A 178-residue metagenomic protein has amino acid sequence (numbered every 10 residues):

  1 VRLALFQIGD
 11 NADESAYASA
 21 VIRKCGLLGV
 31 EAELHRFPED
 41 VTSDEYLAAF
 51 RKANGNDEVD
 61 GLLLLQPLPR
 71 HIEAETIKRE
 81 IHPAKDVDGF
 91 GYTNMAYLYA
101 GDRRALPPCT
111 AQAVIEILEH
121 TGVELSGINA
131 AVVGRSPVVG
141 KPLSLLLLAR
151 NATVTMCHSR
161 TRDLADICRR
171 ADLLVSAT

Functional and structural regions predicted by a protein language model:
V1-G9: Short secondary-structure junction/hinge motifs that connect adjacent elements
L3, C25-D40, V154-M156: Short beta-strand elements in bilobed, periplasmic/extracellular small-molecule ligand-binding domains
I8-D10, F37-E39, P67-P69, T93-M95 (+1 more regions): Short, ordered loop/turn segments at secondary-structure junctions
I8-R23, A105-T178: Glycine-rich phosphate/diphosphate-binding loop of Rossmann-like nucleotide-binding domains
G29, K52-N54, I81-A84: Non-catalytic terminal and connector segments of soluble metabolic enzymes
E45-D57: Short, well-structured alpha-helical segments in soluble
G55-D60, R169-L173: Short acidic/histidine-rich motifs immediately flanking catalytic phosphotransfer sites in two-component signaling
G61-N129, L143, I167: Anion-binding alpha/beta catalytic cores of soluble intermediary-metabolism enzymes, centered on
